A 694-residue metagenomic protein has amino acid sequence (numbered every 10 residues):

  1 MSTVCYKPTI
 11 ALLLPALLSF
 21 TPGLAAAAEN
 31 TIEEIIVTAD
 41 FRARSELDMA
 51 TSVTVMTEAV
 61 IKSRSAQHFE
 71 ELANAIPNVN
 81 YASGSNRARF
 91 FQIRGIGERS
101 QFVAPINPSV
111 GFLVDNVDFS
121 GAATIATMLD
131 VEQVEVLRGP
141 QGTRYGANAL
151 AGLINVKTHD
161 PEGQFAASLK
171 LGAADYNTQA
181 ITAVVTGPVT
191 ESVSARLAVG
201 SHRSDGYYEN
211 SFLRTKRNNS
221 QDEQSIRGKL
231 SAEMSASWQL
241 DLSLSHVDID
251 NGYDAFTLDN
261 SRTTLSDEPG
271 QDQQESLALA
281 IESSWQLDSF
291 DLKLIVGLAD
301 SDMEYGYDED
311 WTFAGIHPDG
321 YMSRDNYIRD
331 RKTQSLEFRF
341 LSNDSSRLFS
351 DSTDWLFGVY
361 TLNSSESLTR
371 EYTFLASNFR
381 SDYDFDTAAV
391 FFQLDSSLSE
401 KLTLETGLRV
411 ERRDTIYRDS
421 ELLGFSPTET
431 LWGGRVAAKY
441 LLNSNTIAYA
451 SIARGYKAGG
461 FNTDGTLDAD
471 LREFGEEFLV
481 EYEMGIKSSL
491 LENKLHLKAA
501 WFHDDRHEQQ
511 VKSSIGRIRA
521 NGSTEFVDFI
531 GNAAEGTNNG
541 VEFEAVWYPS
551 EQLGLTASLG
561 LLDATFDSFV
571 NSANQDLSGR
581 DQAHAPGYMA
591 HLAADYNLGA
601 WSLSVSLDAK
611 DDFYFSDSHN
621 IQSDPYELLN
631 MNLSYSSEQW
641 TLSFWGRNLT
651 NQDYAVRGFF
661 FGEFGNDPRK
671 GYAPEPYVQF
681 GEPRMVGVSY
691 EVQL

Functional and structural regions predicted by a protein language model:
I35, D612-Y614, S634-L694: C-terminal beta-signal and adjacent terminal beta-strands/loops of Gram-negative outer-membrane beta-barrel proteins
F69-E70, F91-Q92, L113, Q133-V136 (+2 more regions): N-terminal periplasmic accessory domains that precede and gate Gram-negative outer-membrane beta-barrel machines
E70, N74-V117: Extracytoplasmic beta-strand/coil segments of soluble accessory domains associated with Gram-negative outer-membrane
Q101-V103, S109-P140: Short acidic/polar hinge/loop motifs at secondary-structure boundaries that mediate gating or recognition
A166-S168, A173-S204, Y208, L213-N251 (+11 more regions): Transmembrane beta-barrel wall of Gram-negative outer-membrane proteins
L213-R217, W355-S444, A458, A469: Signature of Gram-negative outer-membrane beta-barrel scaffolds
E282-E309, L441, I447-A453, E476-E551 (+1 more regions): Membrane-embedded beta-barrel scaffold of Gram-negative outer-membrane proteins
L341-N343, L356-G358, E400, L404 (+3 more regions): Gram-negative outer-membrane beta-barrel transporters
